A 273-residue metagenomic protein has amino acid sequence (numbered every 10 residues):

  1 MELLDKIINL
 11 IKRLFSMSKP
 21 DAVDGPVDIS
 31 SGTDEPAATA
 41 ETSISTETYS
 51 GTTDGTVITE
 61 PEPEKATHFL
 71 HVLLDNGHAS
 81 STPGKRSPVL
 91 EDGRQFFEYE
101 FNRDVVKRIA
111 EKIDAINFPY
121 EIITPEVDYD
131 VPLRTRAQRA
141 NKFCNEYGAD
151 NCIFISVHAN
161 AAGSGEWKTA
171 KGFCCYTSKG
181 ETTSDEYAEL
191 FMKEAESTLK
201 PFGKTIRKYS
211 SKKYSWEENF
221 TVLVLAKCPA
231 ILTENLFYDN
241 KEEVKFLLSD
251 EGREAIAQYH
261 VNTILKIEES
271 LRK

Functional and structural regions predicted by a protein language model:
E2, K19, V23-L70: Non-catalytic propeptide/linker segments at domain boundaries
Y49-R139, G163-S164, T169-K171: Active-site histidine-acidic residue metal-binding/catalytic motifs, centered on HxH/HExxH-like signatures
H71-D75, Y120-T124, G148-V157, C174-T177 (+1 more regions): Structural recognition of the beta-strand scaffold that forms the well-ordered cores of secreted hydrolase catalytic
L73-D75, S156, N160-G163, K208-K273: Active-site-adjacent mobile loop/cap segments within catalytic or ligand-binding domains
H78-S81, E126-V131, A159-G165, G180-T183 (+3 more regions): Solvent-exposed loop/turn segments at secondary-structure junctions within structured extracellular/periplasmic domains
R103-A110, R134-A137, G172, S184-M192 (+3 more regions): Extracytoplasmic/secreted envelope proteins and their assembly/folding machinery, especially bacterial periplasmic
L133-A149, F220-A226: Mature extracellular/periplasmic domains of secretome proteins
S184-K213: Active-site-adjacent substrate-binding region of metalloamidase/peptidase-like peptide-processing proteins
